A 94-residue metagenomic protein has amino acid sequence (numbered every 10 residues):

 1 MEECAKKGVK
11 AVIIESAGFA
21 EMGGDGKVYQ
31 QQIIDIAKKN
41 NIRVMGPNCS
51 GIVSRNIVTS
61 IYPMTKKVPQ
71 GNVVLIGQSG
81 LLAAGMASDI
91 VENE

Functional and structural regions predicted by a protein language model:
M1-E94: Catalytic-core regions of core metabolic enzymes, especially those transforming organic acids/acyl-group intermediates
